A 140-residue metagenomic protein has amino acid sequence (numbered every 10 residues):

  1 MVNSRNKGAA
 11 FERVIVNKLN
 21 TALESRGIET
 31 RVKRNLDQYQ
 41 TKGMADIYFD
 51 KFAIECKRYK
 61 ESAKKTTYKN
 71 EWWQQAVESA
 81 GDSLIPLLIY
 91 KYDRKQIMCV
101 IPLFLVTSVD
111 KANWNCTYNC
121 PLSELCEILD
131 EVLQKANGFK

Functional and structural regions predicted by a protein language model:
M1-K140: Catalytic phosphate/metal-binding cores of nucleic-acid and nucleotide-processing enzymes, i.e., regions that mediate
